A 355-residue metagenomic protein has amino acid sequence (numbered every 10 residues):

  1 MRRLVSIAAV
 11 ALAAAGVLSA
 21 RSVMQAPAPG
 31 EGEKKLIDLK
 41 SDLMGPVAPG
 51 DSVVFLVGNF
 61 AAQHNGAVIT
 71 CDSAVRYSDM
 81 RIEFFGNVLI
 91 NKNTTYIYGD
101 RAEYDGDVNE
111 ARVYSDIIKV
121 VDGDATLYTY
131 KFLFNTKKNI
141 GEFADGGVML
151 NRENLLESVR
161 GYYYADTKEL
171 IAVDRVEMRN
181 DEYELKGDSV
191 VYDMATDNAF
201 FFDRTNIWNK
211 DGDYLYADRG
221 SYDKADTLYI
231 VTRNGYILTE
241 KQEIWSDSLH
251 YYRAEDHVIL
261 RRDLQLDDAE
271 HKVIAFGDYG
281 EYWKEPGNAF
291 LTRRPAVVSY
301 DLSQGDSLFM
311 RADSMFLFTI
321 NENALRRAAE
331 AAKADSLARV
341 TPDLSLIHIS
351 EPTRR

Functional and structural regions predicted by a protein language model:
M1-P29: Bacterial Sec-dependent N-terminal signal peptides
A20-L346, S350, R354: N-terminal amphipathic/hydrophobic interface segments
